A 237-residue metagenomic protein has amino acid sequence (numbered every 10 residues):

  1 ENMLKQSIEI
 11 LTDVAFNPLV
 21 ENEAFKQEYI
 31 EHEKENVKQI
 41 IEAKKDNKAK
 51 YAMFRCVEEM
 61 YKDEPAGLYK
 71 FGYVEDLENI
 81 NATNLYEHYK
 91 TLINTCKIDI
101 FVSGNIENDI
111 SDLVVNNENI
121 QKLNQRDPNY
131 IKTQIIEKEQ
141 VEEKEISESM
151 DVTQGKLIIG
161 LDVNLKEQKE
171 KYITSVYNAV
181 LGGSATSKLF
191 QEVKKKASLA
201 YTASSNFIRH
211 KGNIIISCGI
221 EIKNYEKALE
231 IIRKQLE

Functional and structural regions predicted by a protein language model:
E1-N129, L165, K195-E237: Charge-rich, well-structured scaffold segments of protease-associated domains
K90, K97, N124-K188: His/Glu-based metal-binding/catalytic segments typifying zinc-dependent metallopeptidases
E192: Catalytic cores of enzymes that engage adenine nucleotides and/or redox cofactors via long glycine-rich, Lys/Arg/His
